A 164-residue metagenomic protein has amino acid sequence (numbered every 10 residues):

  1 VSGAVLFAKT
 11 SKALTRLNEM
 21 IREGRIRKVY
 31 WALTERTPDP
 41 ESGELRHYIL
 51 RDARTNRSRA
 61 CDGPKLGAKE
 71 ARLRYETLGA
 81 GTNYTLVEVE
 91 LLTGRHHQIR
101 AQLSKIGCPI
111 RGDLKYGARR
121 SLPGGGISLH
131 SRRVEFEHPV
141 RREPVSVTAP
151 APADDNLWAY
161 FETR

Functional and structural regions predicted by a protein language model:
V1-R164: RNA pseudouridine synthases
